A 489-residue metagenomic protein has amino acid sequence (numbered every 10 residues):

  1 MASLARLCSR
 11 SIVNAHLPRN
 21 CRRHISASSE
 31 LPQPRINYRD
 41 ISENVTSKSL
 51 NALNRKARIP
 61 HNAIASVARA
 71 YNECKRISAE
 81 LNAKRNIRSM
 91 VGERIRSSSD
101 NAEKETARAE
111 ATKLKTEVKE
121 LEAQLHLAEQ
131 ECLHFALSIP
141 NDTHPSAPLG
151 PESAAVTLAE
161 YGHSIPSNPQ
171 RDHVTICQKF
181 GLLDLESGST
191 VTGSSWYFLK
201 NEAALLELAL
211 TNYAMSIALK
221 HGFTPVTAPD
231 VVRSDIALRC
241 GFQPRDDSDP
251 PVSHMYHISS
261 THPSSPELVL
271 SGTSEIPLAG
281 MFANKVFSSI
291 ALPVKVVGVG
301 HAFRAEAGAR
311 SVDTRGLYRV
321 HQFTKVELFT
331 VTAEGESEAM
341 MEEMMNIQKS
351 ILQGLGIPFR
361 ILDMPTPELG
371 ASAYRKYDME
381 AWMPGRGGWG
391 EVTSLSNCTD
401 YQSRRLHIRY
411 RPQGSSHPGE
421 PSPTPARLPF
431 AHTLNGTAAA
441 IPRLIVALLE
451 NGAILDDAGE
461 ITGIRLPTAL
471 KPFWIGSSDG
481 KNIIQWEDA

Functional and structural regions predicted by a protein language model:
A2-S164, L182: N-terminal alpha-helical targeting/anchoring segments
P60, R76, A159-A489: TRNA-recognition modules of translation machinery and tRNA-sensing kinases, especially anticodon-binding
